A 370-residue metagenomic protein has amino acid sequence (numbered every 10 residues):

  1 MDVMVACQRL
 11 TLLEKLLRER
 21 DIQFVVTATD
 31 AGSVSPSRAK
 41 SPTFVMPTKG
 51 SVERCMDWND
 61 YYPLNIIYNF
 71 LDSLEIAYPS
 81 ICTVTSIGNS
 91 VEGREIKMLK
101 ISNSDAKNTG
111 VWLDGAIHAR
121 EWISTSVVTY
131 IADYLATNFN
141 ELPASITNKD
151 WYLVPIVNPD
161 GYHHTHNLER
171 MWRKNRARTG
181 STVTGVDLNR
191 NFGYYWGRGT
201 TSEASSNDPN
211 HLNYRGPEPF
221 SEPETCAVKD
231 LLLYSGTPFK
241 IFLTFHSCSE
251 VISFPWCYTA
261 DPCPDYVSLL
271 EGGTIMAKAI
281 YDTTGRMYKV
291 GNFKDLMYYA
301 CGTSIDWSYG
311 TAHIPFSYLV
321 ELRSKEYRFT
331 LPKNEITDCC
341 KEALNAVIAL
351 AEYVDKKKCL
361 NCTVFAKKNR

Functional and structural regions predicted by a protein language model:
M1-R370: M14 metallocarboxypeptidase catalytic domain recognition
